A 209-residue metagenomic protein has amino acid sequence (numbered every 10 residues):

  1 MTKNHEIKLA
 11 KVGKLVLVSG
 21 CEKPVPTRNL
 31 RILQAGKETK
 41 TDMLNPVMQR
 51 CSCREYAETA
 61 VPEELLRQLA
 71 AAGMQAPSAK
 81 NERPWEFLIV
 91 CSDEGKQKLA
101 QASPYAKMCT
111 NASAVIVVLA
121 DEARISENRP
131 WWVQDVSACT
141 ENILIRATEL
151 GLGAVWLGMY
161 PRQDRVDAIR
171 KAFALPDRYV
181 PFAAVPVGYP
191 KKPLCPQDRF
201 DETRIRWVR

Functional and structural regions predicted by a protein language model:
L15, G20-C21, P26-R209: Acidic, surface-exposed loops and disordered segments
